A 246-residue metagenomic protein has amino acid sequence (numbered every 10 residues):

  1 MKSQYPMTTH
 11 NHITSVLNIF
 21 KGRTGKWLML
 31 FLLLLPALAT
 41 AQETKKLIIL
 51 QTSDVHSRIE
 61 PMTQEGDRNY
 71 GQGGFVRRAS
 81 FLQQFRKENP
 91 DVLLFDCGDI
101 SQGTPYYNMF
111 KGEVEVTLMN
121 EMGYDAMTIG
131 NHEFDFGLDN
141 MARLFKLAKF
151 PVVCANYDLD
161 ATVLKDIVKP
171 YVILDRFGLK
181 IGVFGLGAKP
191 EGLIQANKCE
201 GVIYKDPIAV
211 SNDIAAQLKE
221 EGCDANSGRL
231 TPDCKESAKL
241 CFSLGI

Functional and structural regions predicted by a protein language model:
M1, A39-Q42: Basic/polar N-terminal segments that are highly enriched at the extreme N-terminus, encompassing both cleavable
M1-R23: N-terminal secretory signal peptides that target proteins for export/translocation
T24-L32: Sec-dependent signal peptide hydrophobic core
L32-T40: Hydrophobic h-region of N-terminal signal peptides that target proteins for export in Gram-negative bacteria
A41-I246: Acidic, metal/ion-coordinating pockets
